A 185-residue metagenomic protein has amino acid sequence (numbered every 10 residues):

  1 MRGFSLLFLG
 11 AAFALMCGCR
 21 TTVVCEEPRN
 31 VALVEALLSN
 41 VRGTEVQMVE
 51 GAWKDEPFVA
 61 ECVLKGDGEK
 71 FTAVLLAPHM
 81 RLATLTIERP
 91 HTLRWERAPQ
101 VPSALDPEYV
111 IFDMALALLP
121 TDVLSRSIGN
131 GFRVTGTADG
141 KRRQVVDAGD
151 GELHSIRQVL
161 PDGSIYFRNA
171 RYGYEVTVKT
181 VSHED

Functional and structural regions predicted by a protein language model:
M1-C19: Sec-dependent bacterial lipoprotein signal peptides
F13-V34: Bacterial Sec signal peptide processing site at the extreme N-terminus
L38-T72: Post-signal-peptide N-terminal segment of Sec-exported extracytoplasmic proteins
A60-K65, L85, S155-R157, V178-T180: Hydrophobic/aromatic beta-strand elements that line small-molecule binding cavities or substrate pockets in beta-rich
L75-H79, R89-H91, R97-Q100, T180-S182: A mature extracytoplasmic/lumenal domain signature
P78-L82, V101-P102, D150-E152, G173: Short, surface-exposed beta-strand-loop junctions and turns on beta-sheet-rich folds
L93-V123: Acidic/charged, solvent-exposed loop-and-adjacent secondary-structure segments enriched in E/D, K/R, S/T, and G/P
N130-D185: Gly/Pro-enriched, hydrophobic low-complexity segments that function as extracytoplasmic propeptides/linkers
